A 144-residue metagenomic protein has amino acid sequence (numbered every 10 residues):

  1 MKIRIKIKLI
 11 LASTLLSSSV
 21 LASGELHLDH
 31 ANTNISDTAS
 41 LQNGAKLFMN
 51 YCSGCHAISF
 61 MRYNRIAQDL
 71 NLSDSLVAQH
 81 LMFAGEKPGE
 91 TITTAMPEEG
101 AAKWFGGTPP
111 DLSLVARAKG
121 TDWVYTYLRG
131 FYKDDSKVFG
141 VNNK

Functional and structural regions predicted by a protein language model:
M1-I35: Post-cleavage N-terminal segment of exported redox proteins
S23-K46, A57-Q68, V77: Electrostatic cytochrome c docking/interface patches
A39, S75, K119-D122: Generic alpha-helical secondary structure signal
K46-I58, T94-E98, T108-K119, W123-R129: C-type cytochrome heme c attachment motif
S53-G54, Q79, S136-G140: Glycine-rich loops and low-complexity Gly/Arg-rich segments that provide flexible linkers or classic glycine-based
R62, L70-S73, G130, N142: Residue-level signal for alpha-helical context at structural boundaries
I66-K103, G107-P109, V115: Structured domain cores in non-transmembrane regions
T121-K144: Extracytoplasmic/lumenal ectodomains and periplasmic regions of secretory and membrane proteins
